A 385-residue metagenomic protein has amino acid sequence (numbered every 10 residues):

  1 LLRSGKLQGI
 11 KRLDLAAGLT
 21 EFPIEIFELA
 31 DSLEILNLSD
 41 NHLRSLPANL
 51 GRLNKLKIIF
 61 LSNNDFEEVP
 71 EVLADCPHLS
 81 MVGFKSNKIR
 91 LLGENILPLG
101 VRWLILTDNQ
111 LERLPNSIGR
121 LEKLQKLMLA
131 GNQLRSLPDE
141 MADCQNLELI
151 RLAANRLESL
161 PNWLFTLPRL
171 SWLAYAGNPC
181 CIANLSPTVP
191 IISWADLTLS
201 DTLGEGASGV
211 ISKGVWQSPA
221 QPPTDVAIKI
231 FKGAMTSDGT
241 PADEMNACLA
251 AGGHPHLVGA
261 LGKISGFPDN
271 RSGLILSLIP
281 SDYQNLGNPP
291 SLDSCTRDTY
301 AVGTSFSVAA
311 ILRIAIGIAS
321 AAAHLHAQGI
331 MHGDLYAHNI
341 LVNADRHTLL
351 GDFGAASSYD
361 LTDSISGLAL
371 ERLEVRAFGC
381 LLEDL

Functional and structural regions predicted by a protein language model:
L13, L36-L38, I59-L61, V82-F84 (+4 more regions): Conserved hydrophobic beta-strand positions in leucine-rich repeat
V210, G214-N246: ATP-binding glycine-rich loop module of kinase domains
G259-S272: Short beta-strand micro-motifs within the conserved protein kinase catalytic domain, predominantly in the N-lobe
D269-Y283: Conserved short submotifs of the Hanks-type protein kinase catalytic core that shape the nucleotide-binding pocket
I314-A315: Activation segment signature within eukaryotic-like protein kinase domains
A322, H326-V342: Catalytic-loop of the protein kinase fold
L349, G354-L385: C-lobe/activation-segment region of protein kinase-like
